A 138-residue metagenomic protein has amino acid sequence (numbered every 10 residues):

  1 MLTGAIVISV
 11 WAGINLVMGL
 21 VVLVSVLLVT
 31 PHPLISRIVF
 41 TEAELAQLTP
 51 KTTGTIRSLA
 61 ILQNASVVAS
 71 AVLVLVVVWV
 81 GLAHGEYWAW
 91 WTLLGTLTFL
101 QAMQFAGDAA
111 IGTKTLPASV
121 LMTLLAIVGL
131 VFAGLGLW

Functional and structural regions predicted by a protein language model:
M1-I8, T49-L59, E86-W90, I111 (+1 more regions): Membrane-interface helix-boundary signature
T3-I35: N-terminal signal-anchor transmembrane alpha helix
N15, S66-L75: Core segments of transmembrane alpha-helices that mediate helix-helix packing or line hydrophobic substrate/ligand
H32-I35, K51-A69: A loop-to-helix transmembrane entry motif
A71-W90: Juxtamembrane helix-break-helix junctions at the cytosolic face of small multi-pass alpha-helical membrane proteins
L97-F105, V128-L130: Aromatic-anchored segments of alpha-helical transmembrane domains
Q101-V120, W138: Membrane-helix boundary connector in multi-pass membrane proteins
A126-W138: Membrane-water interface at the C-terminal end of transmembrane alpha helices
